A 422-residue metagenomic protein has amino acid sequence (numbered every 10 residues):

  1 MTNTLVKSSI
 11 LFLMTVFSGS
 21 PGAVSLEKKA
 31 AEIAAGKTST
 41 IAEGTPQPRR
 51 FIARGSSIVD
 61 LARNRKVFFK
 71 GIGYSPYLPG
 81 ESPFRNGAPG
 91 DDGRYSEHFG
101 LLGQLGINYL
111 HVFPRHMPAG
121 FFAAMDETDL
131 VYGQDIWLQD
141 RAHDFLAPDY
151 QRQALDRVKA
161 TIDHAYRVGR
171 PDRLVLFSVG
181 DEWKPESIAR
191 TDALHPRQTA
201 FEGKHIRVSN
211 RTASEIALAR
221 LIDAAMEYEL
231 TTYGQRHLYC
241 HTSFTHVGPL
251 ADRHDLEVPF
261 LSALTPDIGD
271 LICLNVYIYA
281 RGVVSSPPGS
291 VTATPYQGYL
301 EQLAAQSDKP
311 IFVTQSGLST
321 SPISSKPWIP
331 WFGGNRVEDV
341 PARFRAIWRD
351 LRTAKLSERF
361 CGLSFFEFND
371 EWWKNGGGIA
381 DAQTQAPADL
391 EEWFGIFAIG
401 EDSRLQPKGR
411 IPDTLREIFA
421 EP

Functional and structural regions predicted by a protein language model:
G44-T128: Active-site-adjacent substrate/metal-binding segments within catalytic domains of carbohydrate-active enzymes
R94-Y150, I222, M226-T232, L300: Aromatic-lined substrate-binding rim segments of carbohydrate-active enzymes
F99-L101, P118, L146-E182, S214-T232 (+1 more regions): An active-site-proximal structural segment forming one wall of the substrate-binding cleft that immediately precedes
A160-T212, Q235-T242, C361: Active-site groove signature of glycoside hydrolases
R190-I216, S321-V340: A solvent-exposed, charged loop/short amphipathic helix patch at secondary-structure junctions
S214-E257, K309-S321, G362-E367: Aromatic-lined carbohydrate-recognition surfaces of secreted/lumenal glycan-active proteins
A251-F332: Glycoside hydrolase catalytic-domain groove-lining segments
A354-P422: Aromatic-rich peripheral "rim/lid" segments of glycoside hydrolase catalytic domains that contact and position glycan
